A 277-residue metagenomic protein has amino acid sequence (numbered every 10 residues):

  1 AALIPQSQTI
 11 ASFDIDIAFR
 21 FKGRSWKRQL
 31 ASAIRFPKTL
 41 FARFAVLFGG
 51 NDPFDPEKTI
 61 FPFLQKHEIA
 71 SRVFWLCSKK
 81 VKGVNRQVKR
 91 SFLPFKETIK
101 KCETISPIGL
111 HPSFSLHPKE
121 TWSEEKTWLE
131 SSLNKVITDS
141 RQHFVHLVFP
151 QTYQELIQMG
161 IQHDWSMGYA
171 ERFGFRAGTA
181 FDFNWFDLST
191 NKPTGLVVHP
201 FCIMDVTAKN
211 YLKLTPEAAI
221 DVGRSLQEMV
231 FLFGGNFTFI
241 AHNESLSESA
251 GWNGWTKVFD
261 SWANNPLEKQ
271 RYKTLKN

Functional and structural regions predicted by a protein language model:
A1-H199, M204, L212-N277: Catalytic alpha-helical scaffold of carbohydrate-active enzymes acting on polysaccharides/glycoconjugates
K209: N-terminal/domain-start segments enriched in small and hydrophobic, helix-friendly residues, covering either
